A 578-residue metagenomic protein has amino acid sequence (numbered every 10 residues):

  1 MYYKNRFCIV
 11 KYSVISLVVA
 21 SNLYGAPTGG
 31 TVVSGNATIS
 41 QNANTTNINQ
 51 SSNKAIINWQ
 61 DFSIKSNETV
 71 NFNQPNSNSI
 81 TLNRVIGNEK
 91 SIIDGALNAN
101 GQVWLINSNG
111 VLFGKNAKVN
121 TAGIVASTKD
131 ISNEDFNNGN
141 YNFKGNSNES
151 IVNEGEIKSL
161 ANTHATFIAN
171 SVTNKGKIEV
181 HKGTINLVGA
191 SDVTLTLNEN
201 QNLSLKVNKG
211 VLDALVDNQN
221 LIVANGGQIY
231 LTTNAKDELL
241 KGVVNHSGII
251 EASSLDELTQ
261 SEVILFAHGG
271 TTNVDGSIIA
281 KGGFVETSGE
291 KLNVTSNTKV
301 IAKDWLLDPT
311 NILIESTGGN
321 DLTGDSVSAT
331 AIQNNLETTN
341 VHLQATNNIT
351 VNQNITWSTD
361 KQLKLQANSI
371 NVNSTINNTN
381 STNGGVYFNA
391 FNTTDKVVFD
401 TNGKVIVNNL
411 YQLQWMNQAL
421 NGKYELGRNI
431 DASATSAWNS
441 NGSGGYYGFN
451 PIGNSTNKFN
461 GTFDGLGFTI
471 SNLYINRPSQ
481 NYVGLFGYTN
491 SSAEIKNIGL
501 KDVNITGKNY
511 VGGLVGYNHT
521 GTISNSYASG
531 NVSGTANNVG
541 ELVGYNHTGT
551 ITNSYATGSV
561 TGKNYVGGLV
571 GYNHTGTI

Functional and structural regions predicted by a protein language model:
Y2-K404, N409-L410, Q418, I470: Extracellular and secretory-pathway beta-repeat/beta-biased strand scaffolds
I312-I578: Surface-exposed repetitive/solenoidal architectures
